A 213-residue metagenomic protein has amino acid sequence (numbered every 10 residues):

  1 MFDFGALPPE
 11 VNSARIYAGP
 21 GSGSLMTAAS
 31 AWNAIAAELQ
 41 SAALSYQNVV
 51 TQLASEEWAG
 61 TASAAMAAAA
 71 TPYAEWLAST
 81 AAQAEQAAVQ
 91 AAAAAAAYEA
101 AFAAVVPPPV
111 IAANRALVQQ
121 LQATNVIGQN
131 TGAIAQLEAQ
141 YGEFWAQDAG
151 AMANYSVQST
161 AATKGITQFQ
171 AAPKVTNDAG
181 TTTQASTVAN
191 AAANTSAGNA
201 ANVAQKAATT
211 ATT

Functional and structural regions predicted by a protein language model:
M1-T213: Amphipathic alpha-helical hairpins/coiled-coils and adjacent low-complexity
